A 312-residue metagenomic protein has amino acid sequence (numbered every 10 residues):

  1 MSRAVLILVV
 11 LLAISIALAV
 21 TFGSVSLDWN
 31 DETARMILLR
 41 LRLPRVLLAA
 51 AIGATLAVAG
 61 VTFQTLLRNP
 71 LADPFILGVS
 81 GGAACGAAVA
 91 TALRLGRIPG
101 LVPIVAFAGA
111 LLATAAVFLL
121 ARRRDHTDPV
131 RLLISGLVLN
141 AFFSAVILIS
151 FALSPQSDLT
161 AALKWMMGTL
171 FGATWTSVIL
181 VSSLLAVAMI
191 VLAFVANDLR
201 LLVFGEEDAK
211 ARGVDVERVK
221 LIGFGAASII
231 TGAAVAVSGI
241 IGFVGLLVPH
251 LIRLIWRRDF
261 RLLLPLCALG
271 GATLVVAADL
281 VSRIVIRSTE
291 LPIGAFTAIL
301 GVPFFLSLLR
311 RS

Functional and structural regions predicted by a protein language model:
M1-S312: Alpha-helical transmembrane segments in inner-membrane proteins
